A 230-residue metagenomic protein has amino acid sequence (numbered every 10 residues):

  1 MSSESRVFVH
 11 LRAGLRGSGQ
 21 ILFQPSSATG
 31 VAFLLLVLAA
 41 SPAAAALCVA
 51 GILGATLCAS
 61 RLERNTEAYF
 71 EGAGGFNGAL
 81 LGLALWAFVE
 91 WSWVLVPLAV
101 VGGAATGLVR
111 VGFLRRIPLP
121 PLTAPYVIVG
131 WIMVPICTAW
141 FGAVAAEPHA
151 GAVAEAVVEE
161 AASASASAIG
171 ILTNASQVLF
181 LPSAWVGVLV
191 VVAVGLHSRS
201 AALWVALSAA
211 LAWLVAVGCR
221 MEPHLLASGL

Functional and structural regions predicted by a protein language model:
M1-R64, A168-R199, W213-V217: N-terminal signal-anchor module of multipass membrane proteins
Q24-S26, L95-V100, T123, A175-W185 (+1 more regions): Alpha-helical transmembrane segments of polytopic membrane proteins
A39-A43, W86-W93, T138-V144: Helix-coil boundary and interhelical linker segments in multi-pass alpha-helical membrane proteins
A43, L47-A59, E63, G78-G82 (+10 more regions): Alpha-helical transmembrane segments in multi-pass membrane proteins
S60-E67, R115, T138, G142 (+2 more regions): Transmembrane helix-loop junctions in multipass membrane proteins, especially transporters and channels
N65-L80, L119-P121, S200-L207, M221-L230: Short, non-helical or kinked segments that cap or interrupt transmembrane helices
F113-I117, L196-A201: Membrane-interface helix-boundary motifs at transmembrane edges
A124-L181: Long hydrophobic alpha-helical segments that form multi-pass transmembrane helix bundles in integral membrane proteins
